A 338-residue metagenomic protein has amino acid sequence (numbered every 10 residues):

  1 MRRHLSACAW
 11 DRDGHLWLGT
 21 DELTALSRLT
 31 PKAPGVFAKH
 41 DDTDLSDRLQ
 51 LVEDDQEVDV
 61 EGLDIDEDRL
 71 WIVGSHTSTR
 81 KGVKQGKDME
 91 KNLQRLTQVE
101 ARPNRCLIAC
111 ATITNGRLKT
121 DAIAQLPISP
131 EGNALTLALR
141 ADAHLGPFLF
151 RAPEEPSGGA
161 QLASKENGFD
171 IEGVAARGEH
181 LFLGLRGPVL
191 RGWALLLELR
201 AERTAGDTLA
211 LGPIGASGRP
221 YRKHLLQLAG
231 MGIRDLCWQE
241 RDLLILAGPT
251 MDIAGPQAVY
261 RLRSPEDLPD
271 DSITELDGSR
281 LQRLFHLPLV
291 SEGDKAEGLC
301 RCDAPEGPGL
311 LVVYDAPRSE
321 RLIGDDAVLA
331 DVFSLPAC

Functional and structural regions predicted by a protein language model:
M1-C338: Sequence/structural signature of beta-propeller domains
